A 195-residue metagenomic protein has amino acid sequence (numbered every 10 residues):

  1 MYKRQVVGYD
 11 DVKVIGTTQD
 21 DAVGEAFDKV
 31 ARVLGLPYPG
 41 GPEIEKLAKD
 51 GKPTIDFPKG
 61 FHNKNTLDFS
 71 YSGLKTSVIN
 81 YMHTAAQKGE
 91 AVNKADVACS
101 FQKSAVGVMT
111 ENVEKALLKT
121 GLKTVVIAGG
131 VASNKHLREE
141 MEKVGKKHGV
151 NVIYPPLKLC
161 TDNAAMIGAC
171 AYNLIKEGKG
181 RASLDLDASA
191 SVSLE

Functional and structural regions predicted by a protein language model:
M1-Y2: Short, small-residue-biased leader/transition segments that mark boundaries at the very start of proteins
V7-D50, K75-T76, N80-T84: Glycine-rich phosphate-binding loop plus the immediately following alpha-helix
K13-T18, N63-L67, N151-L159: A short glycine/serine-rich beta->alpha loop
K46-V125, N134-H148, I175-G178: A contiguous, well-structured pocket-lining segment that forms one wall/lid of small-molecule binding clefts in soluble
V125, E142-I167: Conserved phosphate-binding/catalytic loops in two-lobed NTP-binding clefts
G130-V131, L157: Active-site metal-binding loops of divalent metal-dependent hydrolases
P155-L194: Glycine-rich phosphate-binding/hydrolytic loop that grips phosphoryl groups
